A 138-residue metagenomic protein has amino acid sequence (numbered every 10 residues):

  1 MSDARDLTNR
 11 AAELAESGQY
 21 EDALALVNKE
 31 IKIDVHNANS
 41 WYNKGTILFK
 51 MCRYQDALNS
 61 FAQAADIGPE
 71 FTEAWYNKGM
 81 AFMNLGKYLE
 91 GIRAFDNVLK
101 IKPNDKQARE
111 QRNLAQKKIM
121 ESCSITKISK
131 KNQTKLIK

Functional and structural regions predicted by a protein language model:
S2-I33: Alpha-helical segment of the N-proximal tetratricopeptide repeat
A4-R5, A38-N39, T72-E73, K106-Q107: Helix-start (N-cap) detector for alpha-helical repeat units in TPR-like alpha-solenoids, especially tetratricopeptide
E16-S17, K50-M51, N84, L114-K118: Register position in tetratricopeptide repeats
N28-K32, A62-D66, N97-K100: Conserved structural position within tetratricopeptide repeats
